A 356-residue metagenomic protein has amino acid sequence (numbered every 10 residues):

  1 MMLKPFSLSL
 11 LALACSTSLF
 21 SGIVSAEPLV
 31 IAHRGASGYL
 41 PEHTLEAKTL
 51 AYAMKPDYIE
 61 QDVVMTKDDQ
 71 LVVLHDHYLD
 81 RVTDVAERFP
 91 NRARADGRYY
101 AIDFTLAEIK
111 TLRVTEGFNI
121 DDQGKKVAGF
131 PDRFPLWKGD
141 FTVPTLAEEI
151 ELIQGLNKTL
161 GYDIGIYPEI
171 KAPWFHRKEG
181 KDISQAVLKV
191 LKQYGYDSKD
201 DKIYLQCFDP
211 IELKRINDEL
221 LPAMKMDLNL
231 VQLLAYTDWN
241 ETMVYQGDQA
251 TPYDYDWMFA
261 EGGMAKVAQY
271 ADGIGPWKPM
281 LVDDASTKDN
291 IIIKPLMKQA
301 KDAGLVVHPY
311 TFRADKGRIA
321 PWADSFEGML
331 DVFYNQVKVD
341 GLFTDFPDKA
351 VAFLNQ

Functional and structural regions predicted by a protein language model:
M1-V24: Gram-negative bacterial Sec-dependent N-terminal signal peptides
G22-Q356: Phosphate-group recognition and catalysis centered on beta-loop-alpha active-site segments
